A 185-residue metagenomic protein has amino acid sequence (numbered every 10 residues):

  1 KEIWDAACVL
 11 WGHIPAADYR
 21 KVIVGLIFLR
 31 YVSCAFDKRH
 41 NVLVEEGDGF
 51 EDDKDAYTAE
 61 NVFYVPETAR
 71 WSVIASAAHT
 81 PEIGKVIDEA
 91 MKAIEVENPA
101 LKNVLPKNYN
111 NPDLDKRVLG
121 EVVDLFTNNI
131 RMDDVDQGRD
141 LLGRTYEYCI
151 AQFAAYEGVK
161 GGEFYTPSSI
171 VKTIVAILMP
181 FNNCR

Functional and structural regions predicted by a protein language model:
K1-N182: Non-catalytic, mostly N-terminal accessory regions of nucleic-acid modification and defense proteins
